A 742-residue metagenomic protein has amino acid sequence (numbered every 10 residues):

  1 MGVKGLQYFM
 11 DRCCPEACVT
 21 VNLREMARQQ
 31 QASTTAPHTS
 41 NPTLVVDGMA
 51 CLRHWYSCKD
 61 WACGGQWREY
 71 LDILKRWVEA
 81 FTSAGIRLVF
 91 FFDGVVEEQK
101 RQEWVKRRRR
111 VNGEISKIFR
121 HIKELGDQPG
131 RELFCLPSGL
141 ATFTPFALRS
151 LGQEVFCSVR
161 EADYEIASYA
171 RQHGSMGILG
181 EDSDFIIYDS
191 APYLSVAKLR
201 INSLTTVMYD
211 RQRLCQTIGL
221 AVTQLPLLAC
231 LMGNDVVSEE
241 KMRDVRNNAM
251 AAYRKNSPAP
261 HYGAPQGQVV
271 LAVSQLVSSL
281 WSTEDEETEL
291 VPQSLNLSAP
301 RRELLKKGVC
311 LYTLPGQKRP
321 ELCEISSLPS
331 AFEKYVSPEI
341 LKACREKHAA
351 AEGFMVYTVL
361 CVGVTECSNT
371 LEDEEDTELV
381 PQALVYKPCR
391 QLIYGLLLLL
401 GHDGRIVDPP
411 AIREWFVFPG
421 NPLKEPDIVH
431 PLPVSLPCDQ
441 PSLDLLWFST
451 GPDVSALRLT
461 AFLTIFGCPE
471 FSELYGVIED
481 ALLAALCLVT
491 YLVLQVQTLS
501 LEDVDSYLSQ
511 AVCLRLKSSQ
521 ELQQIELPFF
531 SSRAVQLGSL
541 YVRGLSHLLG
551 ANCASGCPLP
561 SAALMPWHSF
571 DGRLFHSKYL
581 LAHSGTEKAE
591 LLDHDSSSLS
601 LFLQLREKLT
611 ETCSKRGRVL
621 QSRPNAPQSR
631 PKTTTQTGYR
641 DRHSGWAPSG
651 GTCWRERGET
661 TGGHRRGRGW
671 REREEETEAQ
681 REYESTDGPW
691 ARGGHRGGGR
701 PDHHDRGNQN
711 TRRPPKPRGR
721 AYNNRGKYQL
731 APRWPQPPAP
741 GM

Functional and structural regions predicted by a protein language model:
M1-G177, D184-M742: Noncatalytic, typically N-terminal accessory segments of nucleic acid-processing enzymes and closely related
